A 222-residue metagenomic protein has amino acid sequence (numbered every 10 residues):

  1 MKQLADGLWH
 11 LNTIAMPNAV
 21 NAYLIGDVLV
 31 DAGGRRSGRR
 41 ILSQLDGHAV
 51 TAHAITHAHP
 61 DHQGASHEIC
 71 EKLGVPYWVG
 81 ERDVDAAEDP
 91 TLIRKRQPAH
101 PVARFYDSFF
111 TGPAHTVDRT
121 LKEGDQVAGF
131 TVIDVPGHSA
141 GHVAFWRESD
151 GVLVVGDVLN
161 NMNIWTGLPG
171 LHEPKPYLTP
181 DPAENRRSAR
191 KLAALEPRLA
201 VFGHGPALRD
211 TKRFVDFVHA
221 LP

Functional and structural regions predicted by a protein language model:
M1-L45, F145-G156, N161: Conserved beta-strand hairpin/beta-sheet module of binuclear metal-dependent hydrolase folds, prominently
Q3-A5, V84-D134, Y177-P180, E184-P197: Metallo-beta-lactamase
G7, I25, D31, I41 (+9 more regions): Divalent metal-coordination and catalytic microenvironments
L29, R35, T131-D134, A140-K212 (+1 more regions): Metallo-beta-lactamase
G38-D83: Active-site metal-binding motif and surrounding structural segment of the metallo-beta-lactamase
K72-L73, I93-A99, V218-A220: Short, hinge-like loop/turn segments at secondary-structure boundaries
W78-R94, S149-N163: Short, solvent-exposed beta-strand-terminating loops
